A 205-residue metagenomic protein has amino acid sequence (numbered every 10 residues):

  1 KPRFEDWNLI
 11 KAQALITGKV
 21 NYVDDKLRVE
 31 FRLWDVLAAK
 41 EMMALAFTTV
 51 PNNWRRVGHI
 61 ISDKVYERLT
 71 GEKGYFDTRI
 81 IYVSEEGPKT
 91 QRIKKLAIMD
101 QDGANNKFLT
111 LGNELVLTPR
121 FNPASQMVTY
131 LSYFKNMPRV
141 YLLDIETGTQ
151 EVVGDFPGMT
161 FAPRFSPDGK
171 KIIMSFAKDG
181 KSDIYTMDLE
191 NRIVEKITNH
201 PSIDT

Functional and structural regions predicted by a protein language model:
K1, D100-L117, L143-F161, M187-I203: Multi-bladed beta-propeller domains
P2-K64: Amphipathic beta-strand/beta-sheet edge segments enriched in Tyr/Trp
V29, T78, K94-L96, P138-V140 (+3 more regions): Repetitive beta-architecture junctions, highlighting loop-to-beta-strand starts across blade-like repeats
D63, K73-A104: An edge-strand/N-cap motif at the start of beta-rich repeat modules
K73, E85-K95, L111-E114, L131-V140 (+3 more regions): A flexible loop/linker signature enriched in serine peptidases of the S9 family
G74-F76, P123-A124, P167-D168: Residue-level detector of Asp-centered blade-edge/turn motifs that repeat once per structural unit in beta-propeller
I80, V128-T129, G169-I173: Hydrophobic beta-strand positions that form the internal "hydrophobic ladder" of WD40/Gbeta-like beta-propeller blades
